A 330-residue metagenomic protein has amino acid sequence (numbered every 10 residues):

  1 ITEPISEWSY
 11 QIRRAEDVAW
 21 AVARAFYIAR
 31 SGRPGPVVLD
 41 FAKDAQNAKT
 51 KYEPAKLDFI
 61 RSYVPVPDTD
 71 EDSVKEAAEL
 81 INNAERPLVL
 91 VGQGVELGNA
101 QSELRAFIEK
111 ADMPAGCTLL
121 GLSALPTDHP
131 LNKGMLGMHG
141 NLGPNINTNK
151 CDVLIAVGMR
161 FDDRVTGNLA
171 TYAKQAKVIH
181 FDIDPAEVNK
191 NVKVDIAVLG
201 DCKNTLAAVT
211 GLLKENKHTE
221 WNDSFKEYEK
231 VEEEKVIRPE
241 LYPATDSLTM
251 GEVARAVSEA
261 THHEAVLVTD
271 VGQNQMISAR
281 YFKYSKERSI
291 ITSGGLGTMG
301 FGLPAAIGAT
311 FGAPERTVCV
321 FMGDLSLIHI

Functional and structural regions predicted by a protein language model:
I1-E220, A260-H263, C319: N-terminal alpha/beta PP-like core and its mobile active-site loop of ThDP/TPP-dependent enzymes
I12, L90, V268-D270, S293 (+1 more regions): Structural motif
K217-E229: Short, flexible loop/turn segments with low-complexity composition
E229-E315: Active-site diphosphate/adenylate-binding microenvironment
G323-L325: Active-site beta->alpha N-cap acidic-glycine motif
I328-I330: Conserved small/polar residues in nucleotide/adenosyl-binding loops
